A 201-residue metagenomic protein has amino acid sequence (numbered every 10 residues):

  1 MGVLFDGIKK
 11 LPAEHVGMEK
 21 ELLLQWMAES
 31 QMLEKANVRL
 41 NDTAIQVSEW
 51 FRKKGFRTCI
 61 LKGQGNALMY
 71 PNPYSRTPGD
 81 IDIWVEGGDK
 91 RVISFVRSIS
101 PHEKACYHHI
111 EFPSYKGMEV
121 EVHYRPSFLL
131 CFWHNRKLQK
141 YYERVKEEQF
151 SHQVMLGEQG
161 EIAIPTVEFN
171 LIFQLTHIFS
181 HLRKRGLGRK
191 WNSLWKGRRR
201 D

Functional and structural regions predicted by a protein language model:
M1-G79, W84-D201: Conserved NTP-donor binding/palm subdomain of two-metal-ion nucleotidyltransferases/polymerases, i.e., the charged
